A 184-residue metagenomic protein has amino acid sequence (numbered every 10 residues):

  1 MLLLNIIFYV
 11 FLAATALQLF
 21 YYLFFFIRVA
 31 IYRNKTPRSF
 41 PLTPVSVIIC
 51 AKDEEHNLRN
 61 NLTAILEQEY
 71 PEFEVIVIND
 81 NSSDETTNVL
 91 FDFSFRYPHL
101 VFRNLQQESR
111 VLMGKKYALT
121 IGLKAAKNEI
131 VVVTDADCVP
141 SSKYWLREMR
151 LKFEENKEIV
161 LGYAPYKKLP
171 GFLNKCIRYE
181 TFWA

Functional and structural regions predicted by a protein language model:
M1-P41, R178: N-terminal membrane-anchoring/stem segments of glycan-assembly enzymes
F25, V101-G114, A118, G122 (+1 more regions): Long helical/loop segments within the catalytic core of UDP-sugar-dependent glycosyltransferases, especially the large
R28-N34, E54-E67: Short, well-formed alpha-helical segments that are part of the catalytic scaffolds of diverse glycosyltransferases
T43-S46, E74: Cell-envelope/extracellular polymer assembly enzymes that use nucleotide-activated donors
N61, T86, S142-L146: Acidic donor-diphosphate engagement hotspot in glycosyltransferases and nucleotidyltransferases that stabilizes
L62-E108: Acidic donor-binding segment of Leloir-type glycosyltransferases
N81-S82, R110, D137-P140, K167: A short, conserved beta-strand element in the Rossmann-like catalytic core that flanks the donor/metal-binding loop
N128-V139: Short beta-strand-to-loop acidic/aromatic patch adjacent to the donor-nucleotide binding site
